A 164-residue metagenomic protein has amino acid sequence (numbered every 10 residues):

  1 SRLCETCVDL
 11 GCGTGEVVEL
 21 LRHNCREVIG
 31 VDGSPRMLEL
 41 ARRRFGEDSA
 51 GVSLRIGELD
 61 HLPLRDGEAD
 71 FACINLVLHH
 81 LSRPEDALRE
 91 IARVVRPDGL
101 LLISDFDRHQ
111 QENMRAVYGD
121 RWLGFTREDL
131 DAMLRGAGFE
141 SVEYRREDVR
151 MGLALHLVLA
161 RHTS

Functional and structural regions predicted by a protein language model:
S1-E5: Conserved alpha-helix/loop element of class I SAM-dependent methyltransferases that forms part of the SAM/SAH-binding
V8-H61: Class I SAM-dependent methyltransferase SAM/SAH-binding core
D60-F71: A short acidic, Gly/Pro-enriched loop at the edge of an enzyme's catalytic core that lines a small-molecule cofactor
F71-R83: A short SAM/SAH-binding and catalytic strip from SAM-dependent methyltransferases
E85-L100: A short glycine-rich, Lys/Arg-flanked "PGG" loop and its adjoining helix->strand segment in the class I
L100-V158: C-terminal alpha-helical "lid/dimerization" subdomain adjacent to the S-adenosyl-L-methionine
V158-S164: C-terminal lobe and adjacent flexible extensions of AdoMet/dcAdoMet transferase-like proteins
